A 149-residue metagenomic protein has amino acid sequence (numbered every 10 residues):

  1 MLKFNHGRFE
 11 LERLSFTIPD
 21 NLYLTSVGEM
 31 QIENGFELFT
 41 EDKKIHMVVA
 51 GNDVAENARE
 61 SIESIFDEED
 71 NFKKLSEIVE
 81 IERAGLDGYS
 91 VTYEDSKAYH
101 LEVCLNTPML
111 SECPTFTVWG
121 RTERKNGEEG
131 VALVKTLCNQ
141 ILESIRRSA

Functional and structural regions predicted by a protein language model:
M1-G7, N34, E82-T92: Short, hydrophobic/aromatic-rich segments at coil-to-beta transitions
L2, L22-Y23, V27, F72-L75 (+3 more regions): Short glycine-aromatic motifs
N5-S64, S96-A98: Secretory pathway targeting signatures of secreted, lumenal, and periplasmic proteins
L22, F116-A149: Surface-exposed amphipathic alpha-helical segments
K43-H46, E112-G120: Glycine-rich, often proline-containing surface loops adjacent to acidic residues and nearby aromatics that form
R59-D67, K135, N139-L142: Generic detector of well-ordered alpha-helical segments enriched in charged/polar residues, highlighting helical
E63-C113, T117: Signature of long, low-cysteine stretches enriched in small and polar/charged residues
